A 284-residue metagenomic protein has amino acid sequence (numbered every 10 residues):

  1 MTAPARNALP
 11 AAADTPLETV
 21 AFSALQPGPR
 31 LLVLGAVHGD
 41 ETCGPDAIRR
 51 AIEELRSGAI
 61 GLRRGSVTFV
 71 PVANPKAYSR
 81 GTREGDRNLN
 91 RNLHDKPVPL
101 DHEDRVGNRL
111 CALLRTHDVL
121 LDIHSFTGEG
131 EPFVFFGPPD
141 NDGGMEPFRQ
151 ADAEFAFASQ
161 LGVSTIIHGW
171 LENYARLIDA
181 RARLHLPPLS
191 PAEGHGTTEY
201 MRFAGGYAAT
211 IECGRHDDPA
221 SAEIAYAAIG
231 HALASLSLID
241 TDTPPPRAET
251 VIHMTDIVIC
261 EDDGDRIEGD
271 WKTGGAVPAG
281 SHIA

Functional and structural regions predicted by a protein language model:
M1-A284: Structured catalytic-domain cores with a bias toward divalent-metal coordination
